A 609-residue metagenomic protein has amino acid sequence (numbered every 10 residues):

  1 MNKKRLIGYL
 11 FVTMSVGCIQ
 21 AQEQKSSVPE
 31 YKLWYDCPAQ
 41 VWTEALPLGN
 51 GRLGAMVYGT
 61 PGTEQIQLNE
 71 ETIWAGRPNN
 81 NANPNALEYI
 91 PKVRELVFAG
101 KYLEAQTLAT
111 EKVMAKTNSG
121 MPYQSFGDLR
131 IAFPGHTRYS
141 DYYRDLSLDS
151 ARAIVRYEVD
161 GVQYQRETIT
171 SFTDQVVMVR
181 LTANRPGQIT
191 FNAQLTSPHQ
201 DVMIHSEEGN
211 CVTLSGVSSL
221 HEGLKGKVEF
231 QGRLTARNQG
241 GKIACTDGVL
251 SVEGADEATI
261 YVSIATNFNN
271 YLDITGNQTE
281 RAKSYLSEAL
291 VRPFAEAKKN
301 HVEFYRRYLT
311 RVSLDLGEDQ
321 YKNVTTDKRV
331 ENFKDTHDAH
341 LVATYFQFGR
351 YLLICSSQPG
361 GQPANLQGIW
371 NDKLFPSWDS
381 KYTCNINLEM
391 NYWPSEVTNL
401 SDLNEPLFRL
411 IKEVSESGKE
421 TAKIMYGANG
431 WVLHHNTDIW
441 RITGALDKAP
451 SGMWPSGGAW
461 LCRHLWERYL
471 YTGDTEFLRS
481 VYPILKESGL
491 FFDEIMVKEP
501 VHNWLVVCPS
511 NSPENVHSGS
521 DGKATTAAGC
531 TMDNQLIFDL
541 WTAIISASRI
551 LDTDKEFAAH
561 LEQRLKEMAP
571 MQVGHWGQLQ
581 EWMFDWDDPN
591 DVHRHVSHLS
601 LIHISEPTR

Functional and structural regions predicted by a protein language model:
M1-Q24: Bacterial Sec-dependent N-terminal signal peptides
Q22-P450, S456, L465-Y469, T475 (+5 more regions): Aromatic-residue-lined binding/catalytic grooves and analogous aromatic/hydrophobic interfacial grooves in multimeric
V481-I484, L490-D493: Aromatic-lined substrate-binding rim segments of carbohydrate-active enzymes
E487-L490, N511-P513: Acidic helix/loop microenvironments that form the catalytic cleft of cell-wall polysaccharide enzymes
C508-L540: C-terminal, helix-dominated tail/subdomain
P607-R609: Short "domain-exit" segments at the C-terminal end of structured domains
